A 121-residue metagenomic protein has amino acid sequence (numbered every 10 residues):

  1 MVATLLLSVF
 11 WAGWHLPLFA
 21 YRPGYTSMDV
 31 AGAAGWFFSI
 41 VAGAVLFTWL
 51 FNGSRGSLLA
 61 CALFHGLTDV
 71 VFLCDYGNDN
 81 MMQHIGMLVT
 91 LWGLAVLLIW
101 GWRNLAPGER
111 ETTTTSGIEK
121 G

Functional and structural regions predicted by a protein language model:
M1-I118: Transmembrane helix-loop-helix hairpins at the membrane interface of multi-pass integral membrane proteins
